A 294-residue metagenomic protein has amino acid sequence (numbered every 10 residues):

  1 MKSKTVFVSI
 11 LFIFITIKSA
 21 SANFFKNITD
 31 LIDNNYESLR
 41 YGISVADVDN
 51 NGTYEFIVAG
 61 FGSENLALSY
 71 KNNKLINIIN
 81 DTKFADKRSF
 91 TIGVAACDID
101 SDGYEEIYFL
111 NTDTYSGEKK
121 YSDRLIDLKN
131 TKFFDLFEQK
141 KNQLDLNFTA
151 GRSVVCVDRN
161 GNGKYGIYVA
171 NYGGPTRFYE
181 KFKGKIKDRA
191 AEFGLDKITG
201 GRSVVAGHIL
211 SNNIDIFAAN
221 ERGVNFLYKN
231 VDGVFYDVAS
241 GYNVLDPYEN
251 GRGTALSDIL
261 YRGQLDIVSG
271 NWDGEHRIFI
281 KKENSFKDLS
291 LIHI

Functional and structural regions predicted by a protein language model:
M1-F7: Bacterial N-terminal signal peptides that target proteins for export
V8-K18: Bacterial N-terminal signal peptides
A20-I294: Beta-propeller-forming repeat regions
